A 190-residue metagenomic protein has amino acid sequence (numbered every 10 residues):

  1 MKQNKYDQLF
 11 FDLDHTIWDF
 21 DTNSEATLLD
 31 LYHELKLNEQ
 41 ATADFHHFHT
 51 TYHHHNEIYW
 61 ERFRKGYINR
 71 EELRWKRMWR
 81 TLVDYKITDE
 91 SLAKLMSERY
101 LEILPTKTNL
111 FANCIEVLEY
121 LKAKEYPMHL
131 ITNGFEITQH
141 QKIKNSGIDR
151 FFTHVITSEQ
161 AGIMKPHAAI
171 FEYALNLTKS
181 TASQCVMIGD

Functional and structural regions predicted by a protein language model:
K2-N4, A123-Y126, L177-Q184: Glycine-rich phosphate-binding loop signature in dinucleotide/nucleotide-binding domains
Q3-F111: N-terminal helical cap/lid subdomain that shapes the substrate entry/recognition surface in HAD-like hydrolases
F10-D12, I131, I188-G189: Generic enzyme active-site microenvironment
E25-D30, S146-I148, A174: Glycine-rich, phosphate-binding/catalytic loops in enzymes
E90-S91, R150-H154, A182-V186: Short acidic capping loops at alpha-helix termini that bridge into adjacent secondary structure
L95-L110, C114-S146, F152-S158, M164: Substrate-recognition element of Asp-dependent hydrolases with the DxDx(T/V) motif
M164-D190: Conserved Lys-Pro-Asp/Glu-containing loop-to-beta segment of HAD-superfamily phosphomonoesterases, centered on
